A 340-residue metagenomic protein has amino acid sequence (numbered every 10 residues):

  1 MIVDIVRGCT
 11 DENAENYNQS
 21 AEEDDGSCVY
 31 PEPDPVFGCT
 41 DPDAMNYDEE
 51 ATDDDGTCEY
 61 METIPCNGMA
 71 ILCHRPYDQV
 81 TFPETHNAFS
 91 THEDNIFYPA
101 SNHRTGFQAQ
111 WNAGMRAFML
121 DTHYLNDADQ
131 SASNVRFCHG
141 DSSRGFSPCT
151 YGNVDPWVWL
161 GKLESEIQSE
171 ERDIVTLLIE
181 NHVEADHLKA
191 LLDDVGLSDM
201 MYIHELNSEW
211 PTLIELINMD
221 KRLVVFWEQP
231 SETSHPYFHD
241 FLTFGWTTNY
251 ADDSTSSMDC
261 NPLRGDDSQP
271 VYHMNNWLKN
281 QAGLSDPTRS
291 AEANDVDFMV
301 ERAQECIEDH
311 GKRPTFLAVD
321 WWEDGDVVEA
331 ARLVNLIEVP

Functional and structural regions predicted by a protein language model:
M1-T63: Primarily marks secretory-pathway-exposed extracellular/lumenal segments that are disulfide- and glycosylation-prone
E62-P340: Catalytic cores of phosphodiester-bond hydrolases, prominently lipid phosphodiesterases
